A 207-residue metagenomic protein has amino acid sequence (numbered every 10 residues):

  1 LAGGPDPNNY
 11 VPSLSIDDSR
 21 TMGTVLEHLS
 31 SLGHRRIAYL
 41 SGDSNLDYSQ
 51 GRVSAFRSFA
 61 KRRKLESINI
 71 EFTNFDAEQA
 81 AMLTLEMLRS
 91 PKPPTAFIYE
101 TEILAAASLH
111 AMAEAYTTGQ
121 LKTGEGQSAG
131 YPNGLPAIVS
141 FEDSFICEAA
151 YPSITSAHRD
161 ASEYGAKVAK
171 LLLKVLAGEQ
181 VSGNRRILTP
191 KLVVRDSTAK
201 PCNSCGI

Functional and structural regions predicted by a protein language model:
L1-E27, S31, M87-R89, P93 (+2 more regions): Alpha-helical recognition/docking segments in bacterial nutrient-uptake and carbohydrate-utilization systems
A2-G3, I37-S41: Short beta-strands and strand-loop turn motifs
P5-D6, D43, T198: Short, flexible active-site-adjacent loop segments at beta-strand->alpha-helix junctions, enriched in small/polar
N8, H34, R62-L65, Y131-N133 (+1 more regions): Short, well-ordered coil/turn elements that cap or connect secondary structure elements
S13-T24, L40-L85, I98-A107, S140-S144 (+3 more regions): Hinge/beta->alpha junction and helix N-cap segments in small-molecule ligand-binding domains
R35-R36, E66, P93-T95: Short acidic/polar active-site loop segments enriched in Thr and Asp
L85-G206: Flexible loop/turn connectors
